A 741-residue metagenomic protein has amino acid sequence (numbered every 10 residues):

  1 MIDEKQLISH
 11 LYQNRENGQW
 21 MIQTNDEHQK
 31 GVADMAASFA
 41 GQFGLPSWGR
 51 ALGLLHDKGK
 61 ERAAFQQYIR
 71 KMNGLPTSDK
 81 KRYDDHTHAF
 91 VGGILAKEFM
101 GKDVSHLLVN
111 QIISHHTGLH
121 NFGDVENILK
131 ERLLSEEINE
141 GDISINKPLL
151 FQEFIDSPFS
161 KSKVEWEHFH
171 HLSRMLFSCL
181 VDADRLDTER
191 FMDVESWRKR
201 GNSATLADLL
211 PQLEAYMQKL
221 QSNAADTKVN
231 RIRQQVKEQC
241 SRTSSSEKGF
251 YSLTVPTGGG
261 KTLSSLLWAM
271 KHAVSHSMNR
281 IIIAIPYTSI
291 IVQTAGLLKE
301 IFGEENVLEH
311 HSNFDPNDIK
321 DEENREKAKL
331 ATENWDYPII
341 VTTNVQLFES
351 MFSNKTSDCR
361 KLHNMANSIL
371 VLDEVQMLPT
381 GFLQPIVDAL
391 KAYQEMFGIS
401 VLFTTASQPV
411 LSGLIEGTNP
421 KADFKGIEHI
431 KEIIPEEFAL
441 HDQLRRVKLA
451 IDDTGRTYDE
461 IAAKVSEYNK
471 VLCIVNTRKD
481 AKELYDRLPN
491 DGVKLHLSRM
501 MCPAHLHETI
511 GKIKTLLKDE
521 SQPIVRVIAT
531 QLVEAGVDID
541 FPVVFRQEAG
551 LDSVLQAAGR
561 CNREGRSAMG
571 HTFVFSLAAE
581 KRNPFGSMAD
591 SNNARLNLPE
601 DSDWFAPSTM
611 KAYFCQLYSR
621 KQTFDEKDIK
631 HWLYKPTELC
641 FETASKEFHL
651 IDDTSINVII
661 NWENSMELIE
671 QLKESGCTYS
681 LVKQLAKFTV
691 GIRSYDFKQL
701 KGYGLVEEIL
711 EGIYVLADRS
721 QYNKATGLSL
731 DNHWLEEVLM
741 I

Functional and structural regions predicted by a protein language model:
I2-A215: Accessory nucleic-acid engagement/destabilization modules that flank
H10-E16, E309-E322, N476-K479, K494-K514 (+1 more regions): Conserved helicase motor
E247-A269: Walker A/P-loop
M278-F302, H311-F314, V410: Conserved Walker A/P-loop ATP-binding site and its immediately adjacent core in helicase/helicase-like ATPase domains
G303-F352: Inter-Walker segment of RecA-like/P-loop motor cores
N344-L347, D358-M396: SF2 helicase catalytic motif II
Q394, D459-Y468, I474, K479 (+5 more regions): C-terminal helicase lobe and adjacent C-terminal extensions/tails of nucleic-acid helicase motors
S407-S466: Interdomain hinge/linker at the junction between the two RecA-like core domains of SF2 helicases
